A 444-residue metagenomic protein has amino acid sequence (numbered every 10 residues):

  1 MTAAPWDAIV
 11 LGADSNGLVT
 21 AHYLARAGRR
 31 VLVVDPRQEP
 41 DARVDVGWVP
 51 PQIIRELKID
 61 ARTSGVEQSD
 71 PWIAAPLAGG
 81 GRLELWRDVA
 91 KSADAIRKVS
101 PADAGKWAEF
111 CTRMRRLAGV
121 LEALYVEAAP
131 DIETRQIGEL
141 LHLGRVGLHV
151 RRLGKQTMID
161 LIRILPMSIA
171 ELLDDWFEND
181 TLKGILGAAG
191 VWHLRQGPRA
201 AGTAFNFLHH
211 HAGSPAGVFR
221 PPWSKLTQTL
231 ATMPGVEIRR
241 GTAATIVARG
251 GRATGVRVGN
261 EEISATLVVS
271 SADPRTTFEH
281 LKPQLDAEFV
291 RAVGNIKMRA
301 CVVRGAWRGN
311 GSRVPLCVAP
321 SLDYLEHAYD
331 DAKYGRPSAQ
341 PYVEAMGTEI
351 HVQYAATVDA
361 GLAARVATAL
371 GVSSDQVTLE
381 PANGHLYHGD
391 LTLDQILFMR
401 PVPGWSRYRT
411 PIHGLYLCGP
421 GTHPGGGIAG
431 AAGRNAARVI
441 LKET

Functional and structural regions predicted by a protein language model:
M1-L32, P36-E39, I96-K98, A102 (+3 more regions): Structural core of flavin- and non-heme-iron oxidoreductases, emphasizing the beta-strand/alpha-helix scaffold
T2-E133: N-terminal glycine-rich phosphate/pyrophosphate-binding loop and immediately adjacent elements
G79, R195-A201, V247-T254, T348: A short, glycine/Asx- and small/polar-enriched loop/turn that sits immediately N-terminal to a beta-strand
E109-L141, T276, Q284, R336-M399: Helix-rich C-terminal "cap"/substrate-channel and partner-interaction subdomain that packs against the flavin-binding
R115-M233, G241, T392-Q395: Active-site/ligand-binding neighborhood in enzyme catalytic cores
N179, K183-H193, S321-Y329, A367-H423: A glycine-rich dinucleotide-binding beta-alpha-beta segment and adjacent secondary-structure elements that constitute
G213-F219, V236, T242-G347: Mid-domain catalytic core of redox enzymes that form a hydrophobic substrate pocket/lid adjacent to a catalytic redox
P420-L441: A conserved FAD-binding loop/helix module that cradles the flavin
